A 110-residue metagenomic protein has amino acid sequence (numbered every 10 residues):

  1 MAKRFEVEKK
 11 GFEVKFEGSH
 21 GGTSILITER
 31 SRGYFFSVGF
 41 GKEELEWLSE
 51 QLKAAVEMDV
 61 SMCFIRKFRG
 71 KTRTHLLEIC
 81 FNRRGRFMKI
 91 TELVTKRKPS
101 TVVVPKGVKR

Functional and structural regions predicted by a protein language model:
M1-R110: Glycine- and charge-enriched interaction patches
